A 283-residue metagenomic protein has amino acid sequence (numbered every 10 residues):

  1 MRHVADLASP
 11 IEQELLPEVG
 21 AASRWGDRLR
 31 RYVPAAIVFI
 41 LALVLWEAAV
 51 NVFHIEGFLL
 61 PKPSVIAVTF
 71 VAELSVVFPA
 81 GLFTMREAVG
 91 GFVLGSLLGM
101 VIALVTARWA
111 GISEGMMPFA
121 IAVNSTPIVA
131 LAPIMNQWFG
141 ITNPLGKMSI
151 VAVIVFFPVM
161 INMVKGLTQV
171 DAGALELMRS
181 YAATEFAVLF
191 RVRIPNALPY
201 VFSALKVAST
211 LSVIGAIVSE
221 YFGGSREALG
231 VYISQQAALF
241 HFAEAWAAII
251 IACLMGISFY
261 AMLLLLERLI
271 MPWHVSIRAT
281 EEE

Functional and structural regions predicted by a protein language model:
M1-V38, A261-E283: Transmembrane alpha-helical segments of polytopic membrane transport and secretion proteins
L15, V19-R28, V52-L94: Periplasmic/extracellular loop-to-transmembrane helix junction in inner-membrane transport proteins
A48-N51, L104, E114-P118, N162 (+4 more regions): Membrane-spanning helices that line or support transport/gating and their immediate boundary helices in channels
G90-A120, Q137: Transmembrane-helix boundary motif in ABC transporter permease subunits
I121-P158, N162-G166: Generic hydrophobic transmembrane alpha-helix motif, especially the helices
S149-V153, F186-V218, W246: Transmembrane alpha-helices
M163-V201, G230-I233: Short cytoplasmic-facing helical segments at TM-TM junctions of multi-pass membrane proteins
L229-E267: Hydrophobic alpha-helical transmembrane segments of polytopic membrane proteins
